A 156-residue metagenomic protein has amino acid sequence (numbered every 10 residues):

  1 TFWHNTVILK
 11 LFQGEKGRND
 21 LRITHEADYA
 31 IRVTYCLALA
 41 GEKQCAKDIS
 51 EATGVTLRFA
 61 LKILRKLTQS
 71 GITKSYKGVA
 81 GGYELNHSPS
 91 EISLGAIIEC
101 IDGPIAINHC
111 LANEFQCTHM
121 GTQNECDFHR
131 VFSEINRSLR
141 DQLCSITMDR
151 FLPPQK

Functional and structural regions predicted by a protein language model:
T1-N19: Short, intrinsically disordered or compositionally biased N-terminal tails of bacterial proteins
I23-V55, E84: N-terminal helix-turn-helix DNA-binding core of bacterial DNA-binding proteins
T34, L64-R65: Short, hydrophobic-biased segments on the C-terminal half of alpha helices that form "recognition helices"
E51, T68-Q69: Alpha-helical residues within the helix-turn-helix
R58: Key DNA-contact positions within bacterial/archaeal DNA-binding proteins
G71-A80, E84-N86: Beta-hairpin "wing" of winged helix-turn-helix
N86-K156: Non-DNA-binding regulatory cores of transcription-related proteins, predominantly C-terminal effector-binding
